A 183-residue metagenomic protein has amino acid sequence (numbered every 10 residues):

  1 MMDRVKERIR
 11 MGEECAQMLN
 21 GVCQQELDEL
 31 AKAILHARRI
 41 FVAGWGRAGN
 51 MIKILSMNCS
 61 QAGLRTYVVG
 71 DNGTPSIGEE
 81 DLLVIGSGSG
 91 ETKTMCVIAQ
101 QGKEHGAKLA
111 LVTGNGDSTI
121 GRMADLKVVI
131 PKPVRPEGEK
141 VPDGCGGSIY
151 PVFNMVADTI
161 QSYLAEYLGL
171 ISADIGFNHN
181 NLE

Functional and structural regions predicted by a protein language model:
M1-N20: Generic N-terminal amphipathic, Lys/Arg-enriched alpha-helix
V5, Q24-L27, W45, Y150: Amphipathic, non-membrane alpha-helical segments in soluble helical-bundle scaffolds
R8, L27-L30, I52: Hydrophobic packing residues in well-ordered alpha-helices of helical domains and bundles
R8-R10, K32-A37, S76-E79, C96-V97: A short alpha-helix capping/helix-coil boundary motif
Q17-Q24, L64, S162-L170: Generic secondary-structure signature for well-ordered alpha-helical cores
N20-H36: A short, well-structured juxtamembrane/interface segment
F41-M155, Q161-S162: Glycine-rich phosphate-binding loops that contact phosphosugars or nucleotide phosphates
T159, A165-E183: A short, charged, Gly/Pro-tolerant segment at domain boundaries
